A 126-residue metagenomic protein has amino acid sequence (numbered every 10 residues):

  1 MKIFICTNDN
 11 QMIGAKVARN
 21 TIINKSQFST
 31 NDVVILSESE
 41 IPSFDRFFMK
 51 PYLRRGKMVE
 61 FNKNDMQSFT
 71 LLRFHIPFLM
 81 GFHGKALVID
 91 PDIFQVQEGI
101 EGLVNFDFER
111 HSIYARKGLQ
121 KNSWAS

Functional and structural regions predicted by a protein language model:
M1-S126: Glycosyltransferase catalytic domains, chiefly GT-A lineage
